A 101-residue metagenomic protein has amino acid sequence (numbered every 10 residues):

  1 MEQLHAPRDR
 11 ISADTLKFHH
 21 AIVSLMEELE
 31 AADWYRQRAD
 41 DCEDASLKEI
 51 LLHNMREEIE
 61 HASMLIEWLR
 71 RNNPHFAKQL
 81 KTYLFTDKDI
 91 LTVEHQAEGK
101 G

Functional and structural regions predicted by a protein language model:
M1-G101: Iron-associated oxidoreductase/ferritin-like identity signal
